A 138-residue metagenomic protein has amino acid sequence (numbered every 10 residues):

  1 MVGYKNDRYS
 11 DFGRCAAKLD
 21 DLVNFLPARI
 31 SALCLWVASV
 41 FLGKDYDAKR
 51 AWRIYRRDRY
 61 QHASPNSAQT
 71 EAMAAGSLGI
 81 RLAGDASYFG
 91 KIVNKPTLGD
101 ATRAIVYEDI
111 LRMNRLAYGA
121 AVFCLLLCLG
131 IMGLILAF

Functional and structural regions predicted by a protein language model:
G3-F138: Hydrophobic alpha-helical transmembrane segments
